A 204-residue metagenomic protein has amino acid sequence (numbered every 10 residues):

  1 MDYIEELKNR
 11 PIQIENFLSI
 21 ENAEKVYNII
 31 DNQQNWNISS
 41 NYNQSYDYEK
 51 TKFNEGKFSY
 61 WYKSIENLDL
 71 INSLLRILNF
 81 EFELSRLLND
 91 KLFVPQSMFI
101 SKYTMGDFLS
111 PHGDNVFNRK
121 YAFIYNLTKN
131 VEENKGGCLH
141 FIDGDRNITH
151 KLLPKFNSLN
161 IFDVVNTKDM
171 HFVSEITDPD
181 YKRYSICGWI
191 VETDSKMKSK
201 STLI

Functional and structural regions predicted by a protein language model:
M1-L87: Non-heme Fe(II)/2-oxoglutarate
Q13, A122, S185: Amphipathic alpha-helical recognition patches that constitute DNA-binding helices
Q34-I38, K91, K129-E133: Proline-centered turn/helix-capping motifs that create local helix->coil transitions or kinks
L88-F99, K135-G136: A short coil-to-beta-strand element that immediately follows conserved catalytic motifs
N89-L92, H112-F117: Short, conserved, surface-exposed binding loops centered on an aromatic residue
K102: Extracellular beta-rich ligand/substrate-recognition surface
G106-D107, D114-R119, L127-I204: Catalytic core of Fe(II)/2-oxoglutarate
